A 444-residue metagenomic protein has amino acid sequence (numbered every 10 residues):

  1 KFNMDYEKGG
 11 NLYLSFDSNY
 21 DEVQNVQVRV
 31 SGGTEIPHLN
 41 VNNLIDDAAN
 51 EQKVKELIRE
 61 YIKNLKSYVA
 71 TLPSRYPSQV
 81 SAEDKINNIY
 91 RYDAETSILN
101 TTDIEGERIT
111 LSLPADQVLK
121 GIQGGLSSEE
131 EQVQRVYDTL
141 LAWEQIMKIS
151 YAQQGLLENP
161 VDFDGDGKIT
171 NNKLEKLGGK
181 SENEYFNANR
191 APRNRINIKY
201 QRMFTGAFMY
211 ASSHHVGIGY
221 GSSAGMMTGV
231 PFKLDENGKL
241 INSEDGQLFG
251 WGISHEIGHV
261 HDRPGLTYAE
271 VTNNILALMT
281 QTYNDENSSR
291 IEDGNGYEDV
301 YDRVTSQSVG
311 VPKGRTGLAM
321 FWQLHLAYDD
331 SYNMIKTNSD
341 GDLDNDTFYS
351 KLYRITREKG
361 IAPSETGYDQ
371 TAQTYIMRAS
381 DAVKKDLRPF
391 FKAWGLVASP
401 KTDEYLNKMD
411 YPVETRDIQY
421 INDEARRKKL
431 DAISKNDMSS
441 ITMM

Functional and structural regions predicted by a protein language model:
K1-E56: Beta-strand-enriched, solvent-exposed domains that form extended recognition/catalytic surfaces
N40-I109: Compositionally biased low-complexity segments at domain edges in trafficked proteins and select soluble regulators
V80-N333: Catalytic cores of extracellular degradative/oxidative enzymes
Y268, D344-T347, D386: Alpha-helix N-cap and coil->helix boundary residues
L276, K351-I355, A393-W394: Short acidic/histidine-centered micro-motifs embedded in hydrophobic/aromatic stretches that mark compact functional
Y283, N287, L352-K359, A398: A short secondary-structure junction motif
E298-M320, L324-T374, S380: Non-catalytic carbohydrate-binding regions of carbohydrate-active enzymes
Y368-M444: Beta/coil-rich, acidic/histidine-enriched accessory regions frequently appended to metallopeptidases
